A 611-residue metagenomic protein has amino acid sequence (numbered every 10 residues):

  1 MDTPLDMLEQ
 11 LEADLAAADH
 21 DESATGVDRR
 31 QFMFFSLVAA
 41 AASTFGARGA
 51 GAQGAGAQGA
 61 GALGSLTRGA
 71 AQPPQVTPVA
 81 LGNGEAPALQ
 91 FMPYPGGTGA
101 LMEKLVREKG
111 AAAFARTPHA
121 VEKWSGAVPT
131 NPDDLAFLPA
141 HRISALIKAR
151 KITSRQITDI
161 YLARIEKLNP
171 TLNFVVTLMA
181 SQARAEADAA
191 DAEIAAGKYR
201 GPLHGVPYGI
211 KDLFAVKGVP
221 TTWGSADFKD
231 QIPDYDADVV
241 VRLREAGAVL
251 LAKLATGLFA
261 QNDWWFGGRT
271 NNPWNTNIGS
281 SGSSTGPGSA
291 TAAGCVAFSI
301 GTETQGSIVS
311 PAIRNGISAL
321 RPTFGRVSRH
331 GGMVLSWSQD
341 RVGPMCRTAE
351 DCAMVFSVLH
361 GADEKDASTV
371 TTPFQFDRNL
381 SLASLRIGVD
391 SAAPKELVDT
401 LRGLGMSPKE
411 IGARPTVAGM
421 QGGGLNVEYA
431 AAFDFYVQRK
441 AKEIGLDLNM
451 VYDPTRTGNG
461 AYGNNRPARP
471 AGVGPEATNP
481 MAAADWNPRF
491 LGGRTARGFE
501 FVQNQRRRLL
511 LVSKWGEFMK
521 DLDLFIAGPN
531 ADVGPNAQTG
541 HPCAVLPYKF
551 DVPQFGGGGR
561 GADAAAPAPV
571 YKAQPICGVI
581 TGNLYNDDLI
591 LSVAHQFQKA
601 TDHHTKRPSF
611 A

Functional and structural regions predicted by a protein language model:
M1-V27: N-terminal secretory signal peptides
H20-A40: N-terminal secretory signal peptides and thylakoid transit peptides that target proteins across membranes
S36-L37, A41, G54, G59-T222 (+3 more regions): Short, well-ordered alpha-helical
V121-G126, S318-V398, Y462, R466-R469 (+2 more regions): A short helix-breaking turn/cap at a secondary-structure junction
E122-N131, H204-W223, S381-G388, G423-L509 (+1 more regions): Short helix-loop capping/hinge segments that flank enzyme active sites or metal/cofactor-binding pockets
A136, H141, N169, G205 (+4 more regions): Gly/Ser-rich, acidic/histidine-flanked active-site/gating loops
R150, G205, E245, V249-L251 (+5 more regions): Glycine-rich, small-residue loops and helix-cap segments that act as flexible hinges at active-site edges
L203-V342, G528-V533, R560: Short glycine/serine-rich loop/turn segments
